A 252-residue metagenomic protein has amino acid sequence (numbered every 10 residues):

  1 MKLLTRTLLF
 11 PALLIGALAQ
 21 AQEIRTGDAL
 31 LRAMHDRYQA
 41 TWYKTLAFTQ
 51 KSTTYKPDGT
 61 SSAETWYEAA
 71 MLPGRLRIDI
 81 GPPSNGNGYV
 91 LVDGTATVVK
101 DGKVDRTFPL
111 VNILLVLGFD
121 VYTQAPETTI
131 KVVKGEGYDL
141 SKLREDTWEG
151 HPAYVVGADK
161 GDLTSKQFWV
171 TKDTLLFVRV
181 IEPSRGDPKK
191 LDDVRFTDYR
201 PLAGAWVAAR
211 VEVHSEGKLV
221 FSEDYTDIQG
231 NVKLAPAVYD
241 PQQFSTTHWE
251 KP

Functional and structural regions predicted by a protein language model:
M1-L8: Bacterial N-terminal signal peptides that target proteins for export
L8-G16: Bacterial N-terminal signal peptides
A17-A21: Sec/Tat signal peptide C-region and signal peptidase I cleavage site
Q22-R32, W42, T95-T164, S184-K190 (+1 more regions): Flexible, processing/modification-adjacent segments and terminal tails in exported/periplasmic/extracellular proteins
E23-V104, G137-S141: N-terminal mature ectodomain segment of secretory-pathway/periplasmic proteins
A47-T53, D79, T97, E145 (+3 more regions): Residue-level detector of beta-strand face positions
A63-W66, G88-D93, D105-L115, V170 (+2 more regions): Short amphipathic beta-strand/extended segments with alternating polar/hydrophobic composition
P83-N85, E149-Q242: Gly/Pro-enriched, hydrophobic low-complexity segments that function as extracytoplasmic propeptides/linkers
